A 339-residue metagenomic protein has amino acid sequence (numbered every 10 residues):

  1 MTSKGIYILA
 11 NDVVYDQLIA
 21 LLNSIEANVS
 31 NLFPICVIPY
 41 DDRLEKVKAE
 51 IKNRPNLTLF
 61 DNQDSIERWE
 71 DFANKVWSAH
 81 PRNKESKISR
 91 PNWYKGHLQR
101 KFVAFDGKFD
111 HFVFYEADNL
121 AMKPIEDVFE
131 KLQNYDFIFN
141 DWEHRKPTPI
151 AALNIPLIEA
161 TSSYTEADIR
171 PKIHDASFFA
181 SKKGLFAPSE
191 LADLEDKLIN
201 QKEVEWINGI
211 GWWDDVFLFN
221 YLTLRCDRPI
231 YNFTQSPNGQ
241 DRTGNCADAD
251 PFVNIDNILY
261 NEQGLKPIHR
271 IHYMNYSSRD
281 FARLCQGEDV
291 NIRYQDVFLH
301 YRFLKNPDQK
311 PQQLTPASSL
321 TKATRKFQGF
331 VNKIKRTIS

Functional and structural regions predicted by a protein language model:
M1-K4, I8-A10, Q17-A20, I169-P171 (+2 more regions): A glycosyltransferase accessory/donor-loop signature
D16, D42-K48, P147-T148: Short, charged/polar "capping" segments at the starts of alpha-helices and the immediately preceding loops
S24-L32: Short, acidic, metal-binding catalytic loop of nucleotide-sugar glycosyltransferases
P34-D41, F139-D141: Short internal beta-strands
L44-L57, A152-N154, Q286: Short, aromatic/basic amphipathic alpha-helical patches
K52-G107: Active-site-proximal specificity loops/subdomain of glycosyltransferases
H97-P149: GT-A fold catalytic core of metal-dependent nucleotide-sugar glycosyltransferases, centered on the diacidic
P156-I169: Short, flexible, basic/aromatic active-site loop/helix in glycosyltransferases
